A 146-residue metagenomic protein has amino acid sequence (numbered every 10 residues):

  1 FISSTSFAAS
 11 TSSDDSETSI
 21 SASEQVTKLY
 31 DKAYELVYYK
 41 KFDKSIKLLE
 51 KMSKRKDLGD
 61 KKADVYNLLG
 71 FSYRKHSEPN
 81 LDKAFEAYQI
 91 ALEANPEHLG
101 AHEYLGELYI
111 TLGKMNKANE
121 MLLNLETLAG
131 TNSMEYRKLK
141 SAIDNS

Functional and structural regions predicted by a protein language model:
T11-S23, N119-S146: Terminal, low-structured helical/coil segments at or just beyond the last alpha-helical repeat
Q25-R55, R74: Alpha-helical segment of the N-proximal tetratricopeptide repeat
Y38, K75-S77, T111, L128 (+1 more regions): Register position in tetratricopeptide repeats
R55-L58, A94, T127-L128: Structural marker of alpha-solenoid helical repeat scaffolds
K62, H98, N132-S133: Residue-level recognition of tetratricopeptide repeat
L68, Y104, K138-A142: Canonical tetratricopeptide repeat
